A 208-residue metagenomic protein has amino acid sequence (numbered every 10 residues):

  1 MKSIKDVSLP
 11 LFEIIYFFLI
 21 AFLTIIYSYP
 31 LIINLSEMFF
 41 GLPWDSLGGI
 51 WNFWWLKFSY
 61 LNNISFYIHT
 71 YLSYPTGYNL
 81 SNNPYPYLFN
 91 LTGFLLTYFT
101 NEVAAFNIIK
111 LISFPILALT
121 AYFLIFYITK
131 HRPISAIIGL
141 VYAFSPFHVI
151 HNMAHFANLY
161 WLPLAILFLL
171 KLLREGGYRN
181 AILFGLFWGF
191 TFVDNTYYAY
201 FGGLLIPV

Functional and structural regions predicted by a protein language model:
M1, K5, G41-W44, R174: Transmembrane signal-anchor hairpin modules in multi-pass inner-membrane enzymes, especially those that act on
M1-L31: Start-transfer (signal-anchor) and selected internal transmembrane alpha helices of multi-pass inner/ER membrane
S3, L47-G48, A181: Intrinsically disordered, low-complexity regions enriched in Ser/Pro/Gly/Gln/His and often acidic
S8-I15, Y98-I109, H131-I138: Membrane-interface starts of transmembrane alpha-helices
L11, F17, F39, I64-F66 (+3 more regions): Residue-level detector of functional hotspots within protein domains
I20, I109-I128, P133-V208: Membrane-embedded helix bundles of polyisoprenyl
T24-L117, V141-L159: Membrane-interface coil-to-helix junctions
